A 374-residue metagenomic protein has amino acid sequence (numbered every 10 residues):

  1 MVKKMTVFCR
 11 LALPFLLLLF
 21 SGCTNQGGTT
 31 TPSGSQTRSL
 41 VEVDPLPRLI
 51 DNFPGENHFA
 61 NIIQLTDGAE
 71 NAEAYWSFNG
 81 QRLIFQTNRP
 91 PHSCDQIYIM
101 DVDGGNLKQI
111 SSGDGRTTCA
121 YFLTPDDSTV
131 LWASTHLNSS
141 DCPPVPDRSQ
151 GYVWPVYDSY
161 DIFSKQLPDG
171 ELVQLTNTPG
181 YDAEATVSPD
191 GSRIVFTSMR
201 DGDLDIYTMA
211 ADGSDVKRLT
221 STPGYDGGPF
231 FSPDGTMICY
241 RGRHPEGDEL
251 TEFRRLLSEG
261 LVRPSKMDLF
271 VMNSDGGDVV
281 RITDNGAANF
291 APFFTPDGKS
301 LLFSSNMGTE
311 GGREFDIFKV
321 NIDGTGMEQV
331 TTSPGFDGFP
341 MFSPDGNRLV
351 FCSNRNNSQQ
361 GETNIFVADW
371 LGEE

Functional and structural regions predicted by a protein language model:
F20-G22: C-terminal motif of bacterial Sec signal peptides marking the signal peptidase cleavage site
T24-Q26: Bacterial signal peptide processing site
T37-A60, Y160: Blade/loop signatures of beta-propeller domains
D67-E70, T87-I97, S112-T117, A133-I162 (+8 more regions): A flexible loop/linker signature enriched in serine peptidases of the S9 family
F78-N79, T124-D126, P189-D190, P233-D234 (+2 more regions): Residue-level detector of Asp-centered blade-edge/turn motifs that repeat once per structural unit in beta-propeller
L83-I84, V130, I194, I238 (+2 more regions): Hydrophobic beta-strand positions that form the internal "hydrophobic ladder" of WD40/Gbeta-like beta-propeller blades
D101-G105, Q166-G170, A210-S214, N273-G277 (+2 more regions): Short loop/turn segments that connect beta-strands within beta-propeller blades
